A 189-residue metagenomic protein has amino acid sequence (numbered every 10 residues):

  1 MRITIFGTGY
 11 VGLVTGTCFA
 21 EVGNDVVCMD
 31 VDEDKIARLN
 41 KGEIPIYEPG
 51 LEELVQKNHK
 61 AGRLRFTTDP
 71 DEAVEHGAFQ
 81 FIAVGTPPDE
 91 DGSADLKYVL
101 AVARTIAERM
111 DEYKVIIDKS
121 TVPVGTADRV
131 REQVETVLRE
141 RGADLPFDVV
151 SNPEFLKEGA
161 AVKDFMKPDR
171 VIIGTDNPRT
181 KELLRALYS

Functional and structural regions predicted by a protein language model:
M1-S189: Structural/interface elements that position substrates and couple domains in central-metabolism enzymes
